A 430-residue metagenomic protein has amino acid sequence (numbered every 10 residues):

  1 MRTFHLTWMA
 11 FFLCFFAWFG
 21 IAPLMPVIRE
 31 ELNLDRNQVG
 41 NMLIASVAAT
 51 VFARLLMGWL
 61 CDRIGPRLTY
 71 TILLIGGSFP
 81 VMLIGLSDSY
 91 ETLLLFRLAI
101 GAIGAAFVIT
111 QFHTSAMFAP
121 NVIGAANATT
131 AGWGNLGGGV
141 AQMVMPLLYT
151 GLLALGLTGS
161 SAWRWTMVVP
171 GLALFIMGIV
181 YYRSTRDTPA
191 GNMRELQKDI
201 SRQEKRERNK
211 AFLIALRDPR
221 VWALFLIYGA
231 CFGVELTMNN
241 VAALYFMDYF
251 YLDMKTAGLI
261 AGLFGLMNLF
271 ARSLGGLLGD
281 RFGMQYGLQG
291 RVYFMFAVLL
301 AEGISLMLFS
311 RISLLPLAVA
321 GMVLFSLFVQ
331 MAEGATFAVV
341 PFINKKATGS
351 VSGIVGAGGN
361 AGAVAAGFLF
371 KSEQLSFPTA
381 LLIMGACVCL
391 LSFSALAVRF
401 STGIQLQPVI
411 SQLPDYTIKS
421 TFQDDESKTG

Functional and structural regions predicted by a protein language model:
I21-M25, A215-G275, E333: Extracytoplasmic gate region of multi-pass secondary transporters
F52-E91: Conserved MFS/SLC helix-loop-helix module at the cytosolic interface between two early adjacent transmembrane helices
Y70, L93, L288-M295: Primarily marks hydrophobic transmembrane alpha-helices of the MFS/SLC 12-helix fold
I75-D88, F296-S313: C-terminal ends and interior cores of transmembrane alpha-helices in multi-pass membrane transporters/permeases
F96-W133: Cytoplasmic helix-loop-helix junction between adjacent transmembrane helices in 12-TM secondary transporters
G124-T150, G353-A366: Glycine-rich segments within core transmembrane alpha-helices of 12-TM secondary carriers
G171-L196, L391-F400: C-terminal membrane-cytosol helix-exit motif in multi-pass small-molecule transporters
Y182-K210, I404-Y416: Flexible cytoplasmic inter-helical loops of multi-pass small-molecule transporters
